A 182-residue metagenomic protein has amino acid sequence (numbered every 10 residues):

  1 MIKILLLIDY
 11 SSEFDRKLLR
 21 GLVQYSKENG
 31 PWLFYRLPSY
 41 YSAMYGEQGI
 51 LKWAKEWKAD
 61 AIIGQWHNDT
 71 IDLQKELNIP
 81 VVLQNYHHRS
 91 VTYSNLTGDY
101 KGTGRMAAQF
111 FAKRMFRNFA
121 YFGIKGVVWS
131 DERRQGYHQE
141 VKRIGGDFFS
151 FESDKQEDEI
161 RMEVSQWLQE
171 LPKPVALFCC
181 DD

Functional and structural regions predicted by a protein language model:
M1-A61, I71-D182: Bacterial carbohydrate/catabolite-sensing allosteric modules
